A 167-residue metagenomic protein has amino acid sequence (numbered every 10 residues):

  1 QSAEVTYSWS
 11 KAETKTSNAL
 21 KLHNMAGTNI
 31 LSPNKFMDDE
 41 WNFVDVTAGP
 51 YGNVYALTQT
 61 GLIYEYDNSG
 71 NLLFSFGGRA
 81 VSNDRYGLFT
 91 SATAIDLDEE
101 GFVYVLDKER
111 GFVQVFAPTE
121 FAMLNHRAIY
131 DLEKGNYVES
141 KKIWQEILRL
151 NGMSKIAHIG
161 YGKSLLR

Functional and structural regions predicted by a protein language model:
Q1-K163: Eukaryotic scaffold repeat domains enriched in small/polar residues
L166-R167: Alpha-helical linker/edge segments of TPR/alpha-solenoid repeat scaffolds and analogous pre-/post-domain helices
